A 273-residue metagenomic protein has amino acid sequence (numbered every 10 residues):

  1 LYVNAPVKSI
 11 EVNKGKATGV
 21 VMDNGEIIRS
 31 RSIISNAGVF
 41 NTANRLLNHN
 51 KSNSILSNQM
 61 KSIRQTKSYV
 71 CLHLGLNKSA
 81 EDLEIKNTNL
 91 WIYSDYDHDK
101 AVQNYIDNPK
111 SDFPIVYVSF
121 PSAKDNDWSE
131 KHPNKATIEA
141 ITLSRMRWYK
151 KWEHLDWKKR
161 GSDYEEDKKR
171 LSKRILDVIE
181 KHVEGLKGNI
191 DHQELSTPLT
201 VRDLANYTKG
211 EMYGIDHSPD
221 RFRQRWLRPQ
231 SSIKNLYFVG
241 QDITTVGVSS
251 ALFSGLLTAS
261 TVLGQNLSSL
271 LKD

Functional and structural regions predicted by a protein language model:
A5-T18, L195-Y207: Beta-rich nucleic-acid/ligand-interaction surfaces
P6-K131: Mid-domain catalytic core of redox enzymes that form a hydrophobic substrate pocket/lid adjacent to a catalytic redox
V12, G264-D273: Active-site-proximal substrate-binding core of FAD-dependent oxidoreductases
I34, L74, A140, I179 (+3 more regions): Hydrophobic, well-ordered secondary-structure elements that form the walls of internal hydrophobic environments
N77-S196: C-terminal segments that line or cap access tunnels to active or ligand-binding sites in enzymes and enzyme-associated
F113-Y117, L176, E180-T245: A glycine-rich dinucleotide-binding beta-alpha-beta segment and adjacent secondary-structure elements that constitute
Q241-N266: A conserved FAD-binding loop/helix module that cradles the flavin
